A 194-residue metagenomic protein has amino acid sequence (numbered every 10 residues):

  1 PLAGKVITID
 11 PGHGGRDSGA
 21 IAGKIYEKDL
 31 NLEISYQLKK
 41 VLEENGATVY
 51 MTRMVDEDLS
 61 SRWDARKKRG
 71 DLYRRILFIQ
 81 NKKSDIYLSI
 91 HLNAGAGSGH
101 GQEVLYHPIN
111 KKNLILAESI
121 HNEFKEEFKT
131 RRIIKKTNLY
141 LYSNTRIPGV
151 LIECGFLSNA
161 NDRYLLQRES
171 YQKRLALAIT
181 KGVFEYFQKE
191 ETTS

Functional and structural regions predicted by a protein language model:
P1-K5: Non-catalytic propeptide/linker segments at domain boundaries
G12: Extracellular repeat turn/loop positions enriched in glycine and acidic/polar residues, especially those that create
R16-A20, A160: Short, solvent-exposed loop/turn elements at domain surfaces
I25, D29-S194: Active-site-proximal helix/loop segments of hydrolytic enzymes
